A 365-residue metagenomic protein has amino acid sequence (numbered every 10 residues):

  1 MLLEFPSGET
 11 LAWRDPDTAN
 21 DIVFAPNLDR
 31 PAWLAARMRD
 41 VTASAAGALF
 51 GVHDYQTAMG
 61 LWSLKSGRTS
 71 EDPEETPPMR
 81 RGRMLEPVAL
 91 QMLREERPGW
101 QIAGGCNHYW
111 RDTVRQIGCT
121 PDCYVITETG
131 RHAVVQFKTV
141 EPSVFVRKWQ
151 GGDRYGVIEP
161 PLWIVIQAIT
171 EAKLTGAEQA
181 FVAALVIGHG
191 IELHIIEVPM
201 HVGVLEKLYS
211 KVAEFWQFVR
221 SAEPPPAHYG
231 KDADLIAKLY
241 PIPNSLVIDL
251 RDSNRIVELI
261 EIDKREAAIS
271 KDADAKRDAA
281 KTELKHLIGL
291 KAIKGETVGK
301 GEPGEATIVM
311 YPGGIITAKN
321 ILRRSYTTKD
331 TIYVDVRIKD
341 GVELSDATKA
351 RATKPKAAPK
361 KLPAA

Functional and structural regions predicted by a protein language model:
M1-A365: Accessory terminal regions of nucleic-acid processing enzymes
